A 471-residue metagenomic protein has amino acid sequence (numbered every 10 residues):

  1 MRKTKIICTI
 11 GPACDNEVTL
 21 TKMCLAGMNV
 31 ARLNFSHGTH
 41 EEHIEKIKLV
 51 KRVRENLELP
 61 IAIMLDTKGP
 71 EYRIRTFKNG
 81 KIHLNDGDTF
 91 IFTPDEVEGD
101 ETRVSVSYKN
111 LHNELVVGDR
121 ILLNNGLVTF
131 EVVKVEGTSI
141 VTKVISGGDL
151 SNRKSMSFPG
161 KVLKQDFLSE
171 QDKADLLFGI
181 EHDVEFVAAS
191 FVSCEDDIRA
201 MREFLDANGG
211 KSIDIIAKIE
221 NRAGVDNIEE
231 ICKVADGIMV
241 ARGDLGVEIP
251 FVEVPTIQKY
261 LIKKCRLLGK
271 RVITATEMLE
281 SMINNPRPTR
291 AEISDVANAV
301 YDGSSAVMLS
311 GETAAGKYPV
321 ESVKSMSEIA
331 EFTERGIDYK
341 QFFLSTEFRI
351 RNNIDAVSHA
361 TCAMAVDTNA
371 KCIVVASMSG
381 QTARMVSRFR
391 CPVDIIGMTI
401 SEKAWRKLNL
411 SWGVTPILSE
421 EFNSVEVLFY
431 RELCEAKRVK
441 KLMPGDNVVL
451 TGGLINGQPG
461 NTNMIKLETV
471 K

Functional and structural regions predicted by a protein language model:
M1-K471: Non-catalytic helical/linker scaffolds that mediate oligomerization, partner binding, and domain coupling around large
